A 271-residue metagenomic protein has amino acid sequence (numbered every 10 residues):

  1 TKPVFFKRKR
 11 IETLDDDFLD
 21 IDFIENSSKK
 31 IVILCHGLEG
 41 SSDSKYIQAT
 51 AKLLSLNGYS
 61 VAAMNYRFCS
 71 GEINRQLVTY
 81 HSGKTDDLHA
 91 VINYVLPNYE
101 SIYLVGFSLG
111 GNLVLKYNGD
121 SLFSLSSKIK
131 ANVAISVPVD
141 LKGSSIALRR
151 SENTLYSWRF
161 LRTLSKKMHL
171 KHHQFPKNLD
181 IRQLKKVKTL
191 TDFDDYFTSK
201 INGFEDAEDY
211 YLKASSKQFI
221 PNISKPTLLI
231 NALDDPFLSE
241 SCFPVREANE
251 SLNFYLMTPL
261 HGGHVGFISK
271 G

Functional and structural regions predicted by a protein language model:
T1-E25, I268-K270: N-terminal cap/lid segment of alpha/beta-hydrolase-fold proteins
K29-G37: Short beta-strand element of the alpha/beta-hydrolase
G40-D43, A51-R75: Conserved alpha/beta-hydrolase
R67-Y103: Catalytic nucleophile-loop/oxyanion-hole region of alpha/beta-hydrolase and closely related hydrolase-like folds
Y103-N202: Alpha/beta-hydrolase-fold enzymes
Y196-F219, K225: Active-site nucleophile elbow and catalytic-triad environment of alpha/beta-hydrolase enzymes
I223, L229-N231: Short beta-strand/loop motif that positions the catalytic acidic residue of the alpha/beta-hydrolase fold
N249-G266: Catalytic histidine neighborhood in serine/cysteine hydrolases with alpha/beta-hydrolase-type architecture
